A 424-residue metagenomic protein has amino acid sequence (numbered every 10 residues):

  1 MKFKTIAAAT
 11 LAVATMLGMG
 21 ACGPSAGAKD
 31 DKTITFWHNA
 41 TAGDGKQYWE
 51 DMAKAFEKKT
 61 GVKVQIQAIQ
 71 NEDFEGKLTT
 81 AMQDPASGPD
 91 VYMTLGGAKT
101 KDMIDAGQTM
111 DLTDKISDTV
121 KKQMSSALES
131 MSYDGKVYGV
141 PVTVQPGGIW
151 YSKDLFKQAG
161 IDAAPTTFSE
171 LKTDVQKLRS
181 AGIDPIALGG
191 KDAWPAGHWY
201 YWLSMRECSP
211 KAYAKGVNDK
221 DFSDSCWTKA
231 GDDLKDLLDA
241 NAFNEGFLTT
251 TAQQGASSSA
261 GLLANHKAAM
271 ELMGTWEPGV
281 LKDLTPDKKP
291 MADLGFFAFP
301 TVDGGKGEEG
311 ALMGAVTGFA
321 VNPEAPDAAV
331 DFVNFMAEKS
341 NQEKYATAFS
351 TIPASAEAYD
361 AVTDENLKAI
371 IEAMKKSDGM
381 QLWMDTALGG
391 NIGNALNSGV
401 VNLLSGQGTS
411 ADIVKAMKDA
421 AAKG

Functional and structural regions predicted by a protein language model:
K2-A12, M19, G23-T100, K288 (+3 more regions): Conserved N-terminal structural module of periplasmic/extracytoplasmic solute-binding proteins
K54, D283-A348: Extracytoplasmic/periplasmic substrate-recognition and gating elements
A68-K77, A98, F168-T173, L248-A264: Short helix-initiation/N-cap motifs at beta->coil->alpha
L95-G147, K172: Hinge/lid segment of periplasmic solute-binding proteins
D111-Q123, G190, E207-K229, L284-K289 (+4 more regions): Short, solvent-exposed loop/beta-turn-alpha elements that line the ligand-binding surface or hinge of extracytoplasmic
Y138-V142, G147, K172-S223: Extracytoplasmic/periplasmic solute-binding protein
V175, D219-T251: Glycine-centered hinge/linker elements that transmit conformational signals in sensory and ligand-binding systems
A348-E357, K368-K423: C-terminal capping/gating helix-and-loop segments adjacent to ligand/active sites or protein-protein/ligand interfaces
